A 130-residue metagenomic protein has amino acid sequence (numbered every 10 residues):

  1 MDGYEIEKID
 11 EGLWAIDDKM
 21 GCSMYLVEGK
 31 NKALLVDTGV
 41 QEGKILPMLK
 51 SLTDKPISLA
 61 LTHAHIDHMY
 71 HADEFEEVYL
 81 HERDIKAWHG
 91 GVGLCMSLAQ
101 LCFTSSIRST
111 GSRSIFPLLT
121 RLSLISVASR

Functional and structural regions predicted by a protein language model:
M1-Y4, L101-C102, S126-R130: Short charge-dense sequence patches
D2-K50: Conserved beta-strand hairpin/beta-sheet module of binuclear metal-dependent hydrolase folds, prominently
Y4-E5, S23-Y25, S114-F116, T120-L122 (+1 more regions): Residue-level detector of beta-strand structural context in well-folded domains
K32-L34, S58, S129: Structural motif
Q41-I125: Active-site HxH/HxHxD metal-binding segment of metal-dependent hydrolases
